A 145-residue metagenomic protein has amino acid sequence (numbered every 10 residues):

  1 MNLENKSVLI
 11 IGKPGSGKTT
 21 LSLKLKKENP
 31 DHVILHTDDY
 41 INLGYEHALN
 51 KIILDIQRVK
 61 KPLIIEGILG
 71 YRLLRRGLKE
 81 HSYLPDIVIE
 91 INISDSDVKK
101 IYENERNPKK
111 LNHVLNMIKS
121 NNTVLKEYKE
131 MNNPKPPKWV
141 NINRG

Functional and structural regions predicted by a protein language model:
M1-N5: Phosphate-binding P-loop
I10: Hydrophobic anchor at the beta1->P-loop junction of P-loop NTPases
K13, S22-R58: Conserved substrate/cofactor phosphate-moiety recognition/catalytic segment in nucleotide-dependent phosphotransferases
G17: Conserved glycine(s) of the Walker
D31, K60-K61, P136-W139: A generic structural signal for alpha->beta connector loops
H32-I34, P62, V88: Hydrophobic "anchor" residues on beta-strands that sit immediately upstream of conserved functional sites
L43-S82: Glycine-rich phosphate-binding loop used to anchor ATP phosphates in small-molecule kinases, encompassing both
G67-G145: Replace "adjacent to P-loop NTPase cores in ATP/GTP-dependent enzymes" with "adjacent to NTP-binding cores
